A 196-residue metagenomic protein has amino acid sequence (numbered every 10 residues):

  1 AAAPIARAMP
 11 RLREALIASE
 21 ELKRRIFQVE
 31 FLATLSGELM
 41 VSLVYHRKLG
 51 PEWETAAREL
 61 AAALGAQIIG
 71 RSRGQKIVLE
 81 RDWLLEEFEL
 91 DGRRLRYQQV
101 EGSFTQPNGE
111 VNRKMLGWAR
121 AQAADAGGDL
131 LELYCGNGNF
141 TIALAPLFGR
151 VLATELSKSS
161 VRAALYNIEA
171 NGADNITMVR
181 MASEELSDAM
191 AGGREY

Functional and structural regions predicted by a protein language model:
A1-R24, A33, R47-I68: Internal alpha/beta scaffold segment
R24-A33, S72, E132: A short glycine-rich, hydrophobically flanked beta-strand micro-motif that places a catalytic Asp/Glu for divalent metal
F31, G37-H46, R96-Q99: Short, aliphatic-rich beta-strand segments
K48-Y196: Rossmann-like S-adenosyl-L-methionine
